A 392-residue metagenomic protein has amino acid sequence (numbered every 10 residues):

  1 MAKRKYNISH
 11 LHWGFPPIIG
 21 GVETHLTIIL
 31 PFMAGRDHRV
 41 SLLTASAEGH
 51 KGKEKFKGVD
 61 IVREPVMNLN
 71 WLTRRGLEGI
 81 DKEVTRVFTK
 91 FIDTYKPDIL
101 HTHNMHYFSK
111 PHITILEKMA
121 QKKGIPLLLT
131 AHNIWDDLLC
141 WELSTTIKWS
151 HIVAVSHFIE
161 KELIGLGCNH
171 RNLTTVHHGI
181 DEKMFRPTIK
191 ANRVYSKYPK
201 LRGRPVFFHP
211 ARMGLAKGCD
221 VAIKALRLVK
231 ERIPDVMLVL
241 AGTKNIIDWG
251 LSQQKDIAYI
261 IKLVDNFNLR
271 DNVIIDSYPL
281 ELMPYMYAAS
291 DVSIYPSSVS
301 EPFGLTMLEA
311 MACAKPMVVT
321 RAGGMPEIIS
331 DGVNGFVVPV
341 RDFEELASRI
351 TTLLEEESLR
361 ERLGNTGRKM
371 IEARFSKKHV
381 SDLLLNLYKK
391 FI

Functional and structural regions predicted by a protein language model:
S9, L201-K217, I223-L226, V239-A241: Conserved donor-binding/catalytic core segment of Leloir-type glycosyltransferases
S46, F158, G179: Carbohydrate-associated surface elements
S252-Y278: Nucleotide-activated donor-binding/catalytic signature segment of Leloir-type glycosyltransferases, i.e., the conserved
S277-L280, M286-S290: Short alpha-helical donor nucleotide-sugar binding micro-motif in glycosyltransferases
A288-P302, K315: Acidic donor-binding loop of glycosyltransferase active sites
P316-V319, I329: Short hydrophobic beta-strand element within catalytic cores of glycosyltransferases and related nucleotide-activated
D331-G332, F336-F343, T352-S358: Conserved acidic donor-binding segment of nucleotide-sugar-dependent glycosyltransferases
E345, T352, L359-R374, V380-N386: A short, well-ordered alpha-helix in the C-terminal region of glycosyltransferases
